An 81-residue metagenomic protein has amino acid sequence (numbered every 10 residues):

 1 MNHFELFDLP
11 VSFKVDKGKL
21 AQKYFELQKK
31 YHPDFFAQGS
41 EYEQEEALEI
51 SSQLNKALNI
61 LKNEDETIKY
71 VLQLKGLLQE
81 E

Functional and structural regions predicted by a protein language model:
M1-F35: N-terminal J-domain/J-like co-chaperone modules of DnaJ/Hsp40 proteins
D16, E43-E46, I50: Conserved acidic
L20-K23, I50, E66, Y70: Residue-level detector of well-ordered alpha-helical segments, enriched for hydrophobic/aromatic packing positions
Y31-E46: Helix-loop segments that flank and shape redox-cofactor active sites
E45, K56, I60, L78: Acidic/histidine-rich catalytic neighborhood
I50, N55-K56, L61-D65: Short Lys/Arg-rich amphipathic alpha-helical segments
D65-E81: Helix-adjacent hinge/juxtasegments
